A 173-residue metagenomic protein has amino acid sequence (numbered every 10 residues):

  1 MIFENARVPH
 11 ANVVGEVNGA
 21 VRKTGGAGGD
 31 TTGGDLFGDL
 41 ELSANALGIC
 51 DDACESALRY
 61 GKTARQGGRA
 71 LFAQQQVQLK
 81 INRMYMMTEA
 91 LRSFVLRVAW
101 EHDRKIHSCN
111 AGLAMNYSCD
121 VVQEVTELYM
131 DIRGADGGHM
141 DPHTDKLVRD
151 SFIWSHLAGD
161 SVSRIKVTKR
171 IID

Functional and structural regions predicted by a protein language model:
M1-E89: Glycine-rich beta->alpha junctions and the first turn(s) of the following alpha-helix
T32, R104, V148: Short acidic (Asp/Glu) and glycine-rich catalytic loops that position anionic groups and cofactors
L36, R133-D173: Glycine-rich phosphate/cofactor-binding loops in nucleotide/flavin-utilizing enzymes
D39, F72-M84, S108-Y117, K146-I153: Alpha-helical scaffold segments that form or flank carboxylate-/histidine-based iron centers
L47-C54, I81-V95, M115-T126, S155-S161: Alpha-helical transition-metal enzyme core signature, strongest for iron centers
A53-Y60, L128, L147, I171: Generic, well-ordered alpha-helical scaffold segments in large soluble proteins
L58, K62-R69, Y85-C119, M130-G138: C-terminal helix-coil-helix/basic helical segment that borders enzyme active sites and/or dimer interfaces and provides
